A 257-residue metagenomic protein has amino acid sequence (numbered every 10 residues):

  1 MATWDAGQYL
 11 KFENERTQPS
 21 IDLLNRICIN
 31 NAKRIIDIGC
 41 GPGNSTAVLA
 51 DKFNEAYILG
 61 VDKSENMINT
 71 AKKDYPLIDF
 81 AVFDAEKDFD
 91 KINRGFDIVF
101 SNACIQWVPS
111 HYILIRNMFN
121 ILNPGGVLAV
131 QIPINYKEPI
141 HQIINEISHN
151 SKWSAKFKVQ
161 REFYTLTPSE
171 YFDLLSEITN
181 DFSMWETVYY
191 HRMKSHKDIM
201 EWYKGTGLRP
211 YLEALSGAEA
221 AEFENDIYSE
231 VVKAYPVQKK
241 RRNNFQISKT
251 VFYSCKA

Functional and structural regions predicted by a protein language model:
M1-K33, N44-V48, M67-T70, D74: Conserved class I S-adenosyl-L-methionine
R34, G126-V127: Short glycine-centered segments of the SAM/dcSAM-binding site in methyltransferase folds
R34-K91, I113: Class I SAM-dependent methyltransferase SAM/SAH-binding core
P42-N44, Q160-A257: Conserved Class I S-adenosyl-L-methionine
D90-V99: A short acidic, Gly/Pro-enriched loop at the edge of an enzyme's catalytic core that lines a small-molecule cofactor
A103-C104: Short catalytic micro-motifs in class I SAM-dependent methyltransferases
V108-P109, L122-P124: Helix-to-beta-strand junctions that scaffold the AdoMet/dcAdoMet cofactor pocket in Class I SAM-dependent enzymes
Y112, F119, V127-K194: Conserved catalytic/acceptor-binding region of the Class I
